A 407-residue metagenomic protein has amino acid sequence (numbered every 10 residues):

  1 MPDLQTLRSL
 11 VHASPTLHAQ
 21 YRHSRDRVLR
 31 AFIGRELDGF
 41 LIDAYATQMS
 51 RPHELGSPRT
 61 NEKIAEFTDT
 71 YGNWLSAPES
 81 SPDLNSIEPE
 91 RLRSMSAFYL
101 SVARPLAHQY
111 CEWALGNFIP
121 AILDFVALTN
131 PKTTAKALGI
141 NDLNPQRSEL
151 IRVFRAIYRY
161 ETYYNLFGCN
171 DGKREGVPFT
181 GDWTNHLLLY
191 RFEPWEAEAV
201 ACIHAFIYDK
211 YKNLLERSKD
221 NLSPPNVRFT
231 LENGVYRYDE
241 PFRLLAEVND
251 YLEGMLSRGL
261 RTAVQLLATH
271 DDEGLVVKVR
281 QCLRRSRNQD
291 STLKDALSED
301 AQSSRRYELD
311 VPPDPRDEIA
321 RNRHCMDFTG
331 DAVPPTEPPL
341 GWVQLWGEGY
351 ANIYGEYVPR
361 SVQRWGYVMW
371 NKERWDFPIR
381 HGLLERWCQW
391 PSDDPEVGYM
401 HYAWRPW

Functional and structural regions predicted by a protein language model:
P2-T6: Eukaryotic N-terminal, low-complexity and coiled-coil-prone scaffolding/targeting segments of large membrane-traffic
L7-D26: Short helix-loop-helix/strand-helix junction enriched in hydrophobic and basic residues
R25-V264, A268: Charged/polar low-complexity intrinsically disordered regions
R191-W407: Charge-dense, extended regions
